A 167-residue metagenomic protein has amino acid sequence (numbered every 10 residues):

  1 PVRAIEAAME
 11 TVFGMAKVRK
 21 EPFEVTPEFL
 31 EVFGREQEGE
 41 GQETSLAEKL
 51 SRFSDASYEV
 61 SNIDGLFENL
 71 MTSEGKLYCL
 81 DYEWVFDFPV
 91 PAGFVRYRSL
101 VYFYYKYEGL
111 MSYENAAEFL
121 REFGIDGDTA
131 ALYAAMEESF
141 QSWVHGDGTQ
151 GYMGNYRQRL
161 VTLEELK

Functional and structural regions predicted by a protein language model:
P1-D64, E68, L77: Conserved kinase catalytic-core helix
S45, K49-S112: Catalytic activation segment of kinase domains across protein kinase-like and atypical kinase folds
Y82-L166: C-lobe/activation-segment region of protein kinase-like
